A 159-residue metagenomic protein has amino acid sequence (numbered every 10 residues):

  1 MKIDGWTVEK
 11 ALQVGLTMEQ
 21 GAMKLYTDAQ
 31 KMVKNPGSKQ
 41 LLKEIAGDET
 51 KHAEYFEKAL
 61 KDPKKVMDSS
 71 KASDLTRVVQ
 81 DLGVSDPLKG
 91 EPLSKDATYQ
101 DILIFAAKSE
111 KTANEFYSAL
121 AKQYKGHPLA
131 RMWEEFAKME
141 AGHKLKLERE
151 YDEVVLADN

Functional and structural regions predicted by a protein language model:
M1-N159: Non-heme di-metal
